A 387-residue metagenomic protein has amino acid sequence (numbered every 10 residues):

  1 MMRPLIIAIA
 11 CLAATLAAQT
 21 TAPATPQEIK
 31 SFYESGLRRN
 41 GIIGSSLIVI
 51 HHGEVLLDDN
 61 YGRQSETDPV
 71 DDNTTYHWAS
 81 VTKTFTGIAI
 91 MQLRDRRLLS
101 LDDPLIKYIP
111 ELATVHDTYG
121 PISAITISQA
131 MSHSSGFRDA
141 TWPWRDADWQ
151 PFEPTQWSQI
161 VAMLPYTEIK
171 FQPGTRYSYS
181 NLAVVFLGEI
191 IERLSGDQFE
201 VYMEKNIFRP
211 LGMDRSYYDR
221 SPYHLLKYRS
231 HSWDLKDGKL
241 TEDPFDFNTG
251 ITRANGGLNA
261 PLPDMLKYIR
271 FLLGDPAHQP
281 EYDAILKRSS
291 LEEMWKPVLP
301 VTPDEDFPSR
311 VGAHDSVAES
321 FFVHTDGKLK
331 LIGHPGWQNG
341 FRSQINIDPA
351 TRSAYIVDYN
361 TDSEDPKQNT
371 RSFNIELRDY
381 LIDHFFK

Functional and structural regions predicted by a protein language model:
M2-A8: Sec-dependent signal peptide recognition, specifically the positively charged N-region followed immediately by
A10-A18: Hydrophobic h-region of N-terminal signal peptides that target proteins for export in Gram-negative bacteria
A22-W78, L98, T114-V115, P165-Y166 (+2 more regions): Short, conserved catalytic-motif segment at the N-terminal edge
S35-S46, E66-Q129, F171-L182, R253-G256 (+1 more regions): Short active-site loop at a secondary-structure junction that contains or immediately precedes the catalytic residue(s)
R63-E66, T249, N339, D362-E364: A short acidic/small-residue loop/turn micro-motif
D117-Q338: Short, surface-exposed loop or secondary-structure junction motifs that flank catalytic or metal-binding residues
P297-F307, V357-K387: Short, gly/Ser/Thr-rich active-site loops of penicillin-recognizing serine hydrolases
L331-H334, R342-I347, T351-T361, D365: Short, well-ordered beta-strand elements
